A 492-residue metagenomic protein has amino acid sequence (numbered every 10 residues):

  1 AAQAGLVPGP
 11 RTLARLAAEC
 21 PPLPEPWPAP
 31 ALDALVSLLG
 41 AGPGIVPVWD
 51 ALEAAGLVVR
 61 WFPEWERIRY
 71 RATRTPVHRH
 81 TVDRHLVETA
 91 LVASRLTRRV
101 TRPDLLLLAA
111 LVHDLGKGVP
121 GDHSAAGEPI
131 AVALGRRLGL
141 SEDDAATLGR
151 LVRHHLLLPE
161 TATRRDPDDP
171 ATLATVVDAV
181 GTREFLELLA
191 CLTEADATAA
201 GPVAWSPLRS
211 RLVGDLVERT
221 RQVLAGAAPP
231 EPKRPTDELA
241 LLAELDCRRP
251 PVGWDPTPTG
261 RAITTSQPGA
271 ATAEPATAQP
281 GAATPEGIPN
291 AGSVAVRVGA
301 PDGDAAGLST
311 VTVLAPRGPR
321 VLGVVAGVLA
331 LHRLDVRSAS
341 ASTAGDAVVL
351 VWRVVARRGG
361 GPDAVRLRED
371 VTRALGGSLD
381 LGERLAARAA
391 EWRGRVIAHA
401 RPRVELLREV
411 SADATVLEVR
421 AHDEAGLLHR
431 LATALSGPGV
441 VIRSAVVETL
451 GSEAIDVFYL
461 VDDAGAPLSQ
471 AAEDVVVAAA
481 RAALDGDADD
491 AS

Functional and structural regions predicted by a protein language model:
A1-P76: Non-catalytic interface/linker regions that flank or bridge core catalytic/transmembrane domains
L6, P47, A55, A171-S492: Regulatory modules associated with amino-acid/nitrogen control
P22, G56-R60, H155-L158, G394-P402: Core structural elements
P24-L32, V36-L39, G135, E142-A145 (+2 more regions): Conserved catalytic alpha/beta cores of large enzymes that bind or transform nucleotide phosphates and polynucleotides
E25-A29, L38, G42, R79-D83 (+6 more regions): Conserved phosphate/pyrophosphate-binding and hydrolysis machinery centered on Walker-type P-loop NTPases, extending
P30-L35, Y70-P76, A109-G118, L134 (+2 more regions): Glycine- and acidic
A54-L115, D302-A305, A398, V410-D413 (+1 more regions): Active-site-adjacent "gating/activation" loops or surface patches in catalytic cores
T81, L96-G226: Divalent metal-dependent catalytic cores for phosphoryl transfer on phosphate-bearing substrates
